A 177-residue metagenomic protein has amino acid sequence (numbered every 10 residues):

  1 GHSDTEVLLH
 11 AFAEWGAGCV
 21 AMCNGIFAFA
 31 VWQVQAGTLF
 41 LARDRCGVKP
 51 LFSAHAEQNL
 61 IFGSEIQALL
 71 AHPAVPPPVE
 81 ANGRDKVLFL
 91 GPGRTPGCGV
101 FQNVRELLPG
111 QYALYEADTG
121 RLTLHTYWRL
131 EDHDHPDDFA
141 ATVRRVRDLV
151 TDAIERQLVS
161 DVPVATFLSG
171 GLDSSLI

Functional and structural regions predicted by a protein language model:
G1-I177: Cysteine-centered catalytic environments shared across enzyme families
